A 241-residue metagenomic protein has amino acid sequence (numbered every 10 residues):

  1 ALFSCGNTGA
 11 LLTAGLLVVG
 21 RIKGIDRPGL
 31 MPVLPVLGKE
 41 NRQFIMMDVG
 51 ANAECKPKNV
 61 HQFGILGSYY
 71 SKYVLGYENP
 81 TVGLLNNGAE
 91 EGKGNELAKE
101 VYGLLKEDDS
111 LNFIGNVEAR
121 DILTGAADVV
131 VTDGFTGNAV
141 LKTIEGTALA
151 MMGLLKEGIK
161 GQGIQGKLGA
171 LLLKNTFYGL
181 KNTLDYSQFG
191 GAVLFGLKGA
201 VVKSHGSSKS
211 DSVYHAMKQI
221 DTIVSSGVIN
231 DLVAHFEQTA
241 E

Functional and structural regions predicted by a protein language model:
A1-R21, I25-F63, L104: N-terminal loops that bind phosphate or other acidic moieties and the adjacent beta-alpha structural core
L2-C5, M47, N112-N116, T132 (+1 more regions): General beta-strand structural signal in soluble alpha/beta enzymes
L2-S4, M46-N52, T81-G88, A200-S204: Short glycine-rich or small-residue beta-strand-to-loop segments that form or flank ligand, phosphate, metal/Fe-S
N7-A10, N87-E90, F135-N138, S207: Short glycine-rich anion-binding loops that position phosphate/pyrophosphate groups of nucleotides and phosphorylated
L11, G15, G64-G67, V101 (+2 more regions): Buried hydrophobic packing segments
L16-R42, M46, A126-V130, G134-E241: Glycine-rich phosphate/nucleotide-binding loop
A53-A119, D128-V129, D133: Glycine-rich phosphate/diphosphate-binding loop of Rossmann-like nucleotide-binding domains
I122-L123: Structural alpha-helical scaffold elements that stabilize or flank donor/cofactor-binding regions in carbohydrate
